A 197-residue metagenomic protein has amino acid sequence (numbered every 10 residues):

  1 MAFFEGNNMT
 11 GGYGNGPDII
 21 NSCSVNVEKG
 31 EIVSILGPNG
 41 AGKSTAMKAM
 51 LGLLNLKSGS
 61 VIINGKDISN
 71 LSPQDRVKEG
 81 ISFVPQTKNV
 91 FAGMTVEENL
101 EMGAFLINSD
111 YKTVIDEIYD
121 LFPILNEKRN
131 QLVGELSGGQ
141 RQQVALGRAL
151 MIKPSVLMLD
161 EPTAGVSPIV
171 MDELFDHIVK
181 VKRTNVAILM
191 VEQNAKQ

Functional and structural regions predicted by a protein language model:
A2-Q197: Glycine-rich phosphate-binding loops of nucleotide-dependent enzymes
